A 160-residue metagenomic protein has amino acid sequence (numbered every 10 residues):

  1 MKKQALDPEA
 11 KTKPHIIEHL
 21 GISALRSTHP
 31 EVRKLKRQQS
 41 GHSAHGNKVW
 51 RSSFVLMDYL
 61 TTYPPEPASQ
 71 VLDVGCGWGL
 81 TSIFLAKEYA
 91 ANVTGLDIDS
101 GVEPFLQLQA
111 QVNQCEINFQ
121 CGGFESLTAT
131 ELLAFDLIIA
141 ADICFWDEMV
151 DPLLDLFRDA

Functional and structural regions predicted by a protein language model:
M1-A160: S-adenosylmethionine-dependent methyltransferases
